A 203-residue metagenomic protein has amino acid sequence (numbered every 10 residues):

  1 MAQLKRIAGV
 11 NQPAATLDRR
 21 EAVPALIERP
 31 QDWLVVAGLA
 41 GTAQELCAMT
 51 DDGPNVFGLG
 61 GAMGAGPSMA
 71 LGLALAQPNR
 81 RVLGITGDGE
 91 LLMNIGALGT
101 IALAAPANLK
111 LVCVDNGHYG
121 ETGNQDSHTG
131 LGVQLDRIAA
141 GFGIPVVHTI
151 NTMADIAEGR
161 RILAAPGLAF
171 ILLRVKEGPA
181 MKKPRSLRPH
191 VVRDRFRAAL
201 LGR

Functional and structural regions predicted by a protein language model:
M1-Q12, T16-E21, A165-R203: Glycine/aspartate-rich loop-and-adjacent alpha/beta segment that forms the canonical ThDP
A2-L4, A8, D126-I162: Conserved thiamine diphosphate
A2-M63: Active-site diphosphate/adenylate-binding microenvironment
L17, G89-N94, T152-A154: Active-site glycine- and acidic-residue-rich loops that bind and position anionic ligands or nucleotide-like cofactors
L34-L39, F57-L59, G84, H148-N151 (+1 more regions): General beta-strand structural signal in soluble alpha/beta enzymes
L39-A43, N116-H118, R174-P179: Glycine-rich beta-alpha junction loops
Q44, A48-D115: Thiamine diphosphate
L46-M49, T122-D126, M181-S186: Short acidic, glycine/serine/threonine-rich loops at helix termini
